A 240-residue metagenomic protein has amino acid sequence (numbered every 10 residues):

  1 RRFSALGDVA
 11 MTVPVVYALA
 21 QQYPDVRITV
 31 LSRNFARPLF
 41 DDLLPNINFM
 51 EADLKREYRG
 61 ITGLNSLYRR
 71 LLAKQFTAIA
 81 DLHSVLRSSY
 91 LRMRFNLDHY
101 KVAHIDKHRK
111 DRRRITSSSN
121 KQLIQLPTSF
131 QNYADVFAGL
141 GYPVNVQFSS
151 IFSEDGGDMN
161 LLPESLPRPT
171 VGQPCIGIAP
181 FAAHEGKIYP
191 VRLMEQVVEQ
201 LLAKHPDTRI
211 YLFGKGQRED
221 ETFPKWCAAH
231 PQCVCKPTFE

Functional and structural regions predicted by a protein language model:
R1-E240: Catalytic machinery of carbohydrate-active enzymes, primarily nucleotide-sugar-dependent glycosyltransferases
